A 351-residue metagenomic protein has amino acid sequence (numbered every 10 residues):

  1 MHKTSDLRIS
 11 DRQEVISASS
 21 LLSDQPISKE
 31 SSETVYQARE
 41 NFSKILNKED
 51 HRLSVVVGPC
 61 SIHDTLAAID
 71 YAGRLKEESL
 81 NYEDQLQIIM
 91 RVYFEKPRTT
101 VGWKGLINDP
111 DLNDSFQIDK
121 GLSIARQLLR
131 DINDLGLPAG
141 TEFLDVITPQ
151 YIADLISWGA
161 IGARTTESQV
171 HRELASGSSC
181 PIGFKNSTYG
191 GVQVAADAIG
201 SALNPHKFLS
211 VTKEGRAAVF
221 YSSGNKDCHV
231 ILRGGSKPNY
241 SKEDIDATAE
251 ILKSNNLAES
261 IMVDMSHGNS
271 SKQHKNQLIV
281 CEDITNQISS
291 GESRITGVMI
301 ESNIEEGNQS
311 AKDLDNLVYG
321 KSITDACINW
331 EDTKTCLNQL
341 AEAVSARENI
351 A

Functional and structural regions predicted by a protein language model:
H2-S5, A72, Q85-Y240, D244-I245 (+9 more regions): Active-site-facing alpha/beta catalytic cores
L7-L46: N- or domain-start disorder-to-order transition segments that initiate the globular core
S17-P26, S222-G234, L317: Gly-rich Lys/Arg/Thr-decorated short loops/hinges at beta-loop-alpha junctions or inter-strand turns that position
S43-H51, K253-L257, A351: Glycine-rich phosphate/diphosphate-binding loops that line cofactor/substrate pockets in enzymes
S54-A67, D325: Conserved phosphate/anionic-ligand binding catalytic regions in large, soluble enzymes, centered on
G58, V263, N329: Conserved, mostly hydrophobic/aromatic
N303-A346: Internal helix-turn-beta structural module
